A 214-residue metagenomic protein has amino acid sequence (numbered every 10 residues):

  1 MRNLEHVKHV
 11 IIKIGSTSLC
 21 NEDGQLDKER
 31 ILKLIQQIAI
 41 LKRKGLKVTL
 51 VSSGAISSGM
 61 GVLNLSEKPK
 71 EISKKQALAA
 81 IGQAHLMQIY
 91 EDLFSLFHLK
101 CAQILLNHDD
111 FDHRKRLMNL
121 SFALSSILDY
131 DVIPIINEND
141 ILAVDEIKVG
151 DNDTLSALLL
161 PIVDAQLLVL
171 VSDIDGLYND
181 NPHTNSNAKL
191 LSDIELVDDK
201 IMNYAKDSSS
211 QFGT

Functional and structural regions predicted by a protein language model:
M1-T214: Nucleotide/pyrophosphate-binding catalytic subdomain
